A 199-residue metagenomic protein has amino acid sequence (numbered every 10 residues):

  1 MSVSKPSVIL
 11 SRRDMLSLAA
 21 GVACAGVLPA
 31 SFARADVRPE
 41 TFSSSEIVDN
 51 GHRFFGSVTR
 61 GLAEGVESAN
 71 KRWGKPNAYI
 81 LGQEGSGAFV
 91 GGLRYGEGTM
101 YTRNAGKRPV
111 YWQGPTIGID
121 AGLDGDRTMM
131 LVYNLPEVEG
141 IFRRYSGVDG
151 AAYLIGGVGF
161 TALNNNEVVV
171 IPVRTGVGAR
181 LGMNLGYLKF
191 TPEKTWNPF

Functional and structural regions predicted by a protein language model:
M1-D14, L18-A30: N-terminal secretory signal peptides
S31-A35: Sec/Tat signal peptide C-region and signal peptidase I cleavage site
D36-F199: Small-residue-enriched, tightly packed secondary-structure blocks
